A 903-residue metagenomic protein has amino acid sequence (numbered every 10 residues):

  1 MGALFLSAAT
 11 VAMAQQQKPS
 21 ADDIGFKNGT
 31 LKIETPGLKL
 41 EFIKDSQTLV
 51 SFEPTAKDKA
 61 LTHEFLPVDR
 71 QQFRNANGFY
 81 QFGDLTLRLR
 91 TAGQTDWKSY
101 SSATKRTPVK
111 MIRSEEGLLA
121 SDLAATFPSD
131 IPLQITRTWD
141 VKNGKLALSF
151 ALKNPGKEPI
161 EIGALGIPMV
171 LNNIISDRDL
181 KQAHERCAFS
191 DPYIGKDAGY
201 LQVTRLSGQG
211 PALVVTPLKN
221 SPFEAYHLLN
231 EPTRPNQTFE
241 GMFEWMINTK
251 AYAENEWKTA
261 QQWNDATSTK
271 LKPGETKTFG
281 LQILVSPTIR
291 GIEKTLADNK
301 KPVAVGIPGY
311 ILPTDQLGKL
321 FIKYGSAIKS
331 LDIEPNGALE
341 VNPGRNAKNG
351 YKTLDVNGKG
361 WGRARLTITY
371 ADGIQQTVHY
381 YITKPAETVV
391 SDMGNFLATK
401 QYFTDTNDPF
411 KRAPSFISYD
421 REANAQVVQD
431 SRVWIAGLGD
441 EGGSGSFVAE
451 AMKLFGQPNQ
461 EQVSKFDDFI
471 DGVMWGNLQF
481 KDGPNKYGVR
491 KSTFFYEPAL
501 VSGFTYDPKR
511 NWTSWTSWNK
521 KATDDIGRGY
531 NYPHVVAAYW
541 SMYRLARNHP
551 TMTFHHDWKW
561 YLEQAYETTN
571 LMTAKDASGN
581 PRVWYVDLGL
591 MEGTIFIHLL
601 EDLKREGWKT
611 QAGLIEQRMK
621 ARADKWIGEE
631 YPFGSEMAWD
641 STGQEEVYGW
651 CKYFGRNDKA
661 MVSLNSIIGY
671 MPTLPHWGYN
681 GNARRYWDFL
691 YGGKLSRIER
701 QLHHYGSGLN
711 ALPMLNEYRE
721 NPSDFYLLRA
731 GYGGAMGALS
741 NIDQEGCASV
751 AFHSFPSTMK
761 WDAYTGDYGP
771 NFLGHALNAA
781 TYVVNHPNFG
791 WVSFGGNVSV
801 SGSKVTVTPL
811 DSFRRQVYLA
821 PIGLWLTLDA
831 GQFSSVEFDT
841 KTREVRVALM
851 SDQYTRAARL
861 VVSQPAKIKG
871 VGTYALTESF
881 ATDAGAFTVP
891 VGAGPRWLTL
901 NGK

Functional and structural regions predicted by a protein language model:
A21, F26-F127, N172-Y252, A260: Acidic-aromatic substrate-binding/catalytic surfaces of carbohydrate-active enzymes
G37, F150, T269-P287, G894-L898: Short Pro-Gly-centered flexible turn/kink motifs
D45, T126-I135, V141-Y200, I374-Q376 (+1 more regions): Acidic (Asp/Glu-rich), glycine- and aromatic
D122-K142, P287-V305: Low-complexity, acidic Ser/Thr/Pro/Gly-rich terminal tails and inter-domain linkers that flank the onset of structured
I175-D179, T295, K300-D315, Q376-S418: Low-complexity, Pro/Ser/Thr- and charge-rich linker/hinge segments at domain boundaries
F279-Q282, D408, R412-G456, Q460 (+1 more regions): Catalytic domains of carbohydrate-active enzymes that cleave complex glycans
F321-N342, L860-F880: Change to "...patches in solvent-exposed regions of secreted, membrane-anchored, or virion-exposed structural
S326-D392: Extended acidic/polar, glycine-enriched regions that form or flank non-catalytic beta-rich accessory modules
